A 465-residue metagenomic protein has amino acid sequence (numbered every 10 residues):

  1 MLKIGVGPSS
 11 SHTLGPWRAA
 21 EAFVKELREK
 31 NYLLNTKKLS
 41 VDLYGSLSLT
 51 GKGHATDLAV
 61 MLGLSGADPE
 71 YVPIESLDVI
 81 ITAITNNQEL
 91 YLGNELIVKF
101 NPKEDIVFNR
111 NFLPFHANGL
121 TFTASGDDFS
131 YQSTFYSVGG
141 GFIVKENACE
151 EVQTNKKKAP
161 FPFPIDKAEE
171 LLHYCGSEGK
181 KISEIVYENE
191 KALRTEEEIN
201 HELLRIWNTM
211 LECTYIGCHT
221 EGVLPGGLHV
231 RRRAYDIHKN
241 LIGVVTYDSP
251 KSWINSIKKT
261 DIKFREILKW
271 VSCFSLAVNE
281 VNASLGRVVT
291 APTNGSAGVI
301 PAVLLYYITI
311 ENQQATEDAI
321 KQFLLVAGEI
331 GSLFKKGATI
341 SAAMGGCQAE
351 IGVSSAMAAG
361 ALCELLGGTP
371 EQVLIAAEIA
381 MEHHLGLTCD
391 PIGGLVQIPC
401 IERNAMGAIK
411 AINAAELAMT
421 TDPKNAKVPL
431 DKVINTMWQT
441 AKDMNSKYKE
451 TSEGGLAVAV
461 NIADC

Functional and structural regions predicted by a protein language model:
L2-A20, S284-V303, C347-S355: Conserved phosphate/anionic-ligand binding catalytic regions in large, soluble enzymes, centered on
S11-R28, P301-Q313, A359-G367: Alpha-helical support elements that line or immediately flank enzyme active sites and cofactor-binding pockets
N31-K38, Y71-I74, G217-V230, L285-A291 (+5 more regions): Flexible, glycine/charged-enriched surface loops at secondary-structure junctions
D68-K258: C-terminal regulatory domains involved in ligand/effector binding and gene-expression control
E197-G346, G455-C465: Accessory "access/gating" subregions that flank catalytic or transport cores
N240-I242, E402-A408, A414, A418-C465: C-terminal auxiliary extensions adjacent to catalytic cores
I267, P292, S296, A319 (+6 more regions): Secondary-structure capping and boundary motifs in well-ordered enzyme cores
Q314, V326, S332-A405, L417-A426: Hydrophobic alpha-helical bundle architecture
